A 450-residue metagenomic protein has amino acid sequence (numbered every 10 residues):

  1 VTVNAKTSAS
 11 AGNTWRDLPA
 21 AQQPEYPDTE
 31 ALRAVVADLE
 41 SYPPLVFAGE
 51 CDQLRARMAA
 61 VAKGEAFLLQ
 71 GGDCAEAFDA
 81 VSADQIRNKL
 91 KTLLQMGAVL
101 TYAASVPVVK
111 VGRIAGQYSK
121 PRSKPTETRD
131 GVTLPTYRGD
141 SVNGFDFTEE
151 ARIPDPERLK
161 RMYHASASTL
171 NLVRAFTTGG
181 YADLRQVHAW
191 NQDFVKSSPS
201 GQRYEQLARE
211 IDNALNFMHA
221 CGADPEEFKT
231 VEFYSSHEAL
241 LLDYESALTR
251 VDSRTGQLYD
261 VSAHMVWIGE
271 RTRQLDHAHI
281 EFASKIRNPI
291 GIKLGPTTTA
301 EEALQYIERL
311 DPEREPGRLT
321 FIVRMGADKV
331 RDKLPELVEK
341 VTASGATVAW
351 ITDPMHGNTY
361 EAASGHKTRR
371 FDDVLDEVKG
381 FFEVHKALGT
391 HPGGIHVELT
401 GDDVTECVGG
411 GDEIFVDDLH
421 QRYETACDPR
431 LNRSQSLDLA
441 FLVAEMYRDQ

Functional and structural regions predicted by a protein language model:
T2-F67: N-terminal basic/disordered segments at the start of proteins
A20-P27, A31-L32, M58-G71, S123 (+1 more regions): Short, compositionally biased low-complexity segments
M58-V61, V99-T101, F282-A283, V384-L388: A general structural signal for short secondary-structure junctions and capping/turn motifs
G64-E65, W350-T352: Short coil-to-beta-strand
L69-C74, V111-I114, T352-M355, E398-T400: Short loop/turn segments at strand-loop or loop-helix junctions that form parts of catalytic or ligand-binding pockets
A75-E76, V81-G326, R369, E377 (+2 more regions): Active-site-facing alpha/beta catalytic cores
K120-K124, D193-K196, D332-L334, Y360-S364 (+1 more regions): Short acidic, glycine/serine/threonine-rich loops at helix termini
A303-Y306, P312, R318-W350, H356-T405: Non-transmembrane, aqueous-exposed alpha-helical and coiled segments at domain scale
